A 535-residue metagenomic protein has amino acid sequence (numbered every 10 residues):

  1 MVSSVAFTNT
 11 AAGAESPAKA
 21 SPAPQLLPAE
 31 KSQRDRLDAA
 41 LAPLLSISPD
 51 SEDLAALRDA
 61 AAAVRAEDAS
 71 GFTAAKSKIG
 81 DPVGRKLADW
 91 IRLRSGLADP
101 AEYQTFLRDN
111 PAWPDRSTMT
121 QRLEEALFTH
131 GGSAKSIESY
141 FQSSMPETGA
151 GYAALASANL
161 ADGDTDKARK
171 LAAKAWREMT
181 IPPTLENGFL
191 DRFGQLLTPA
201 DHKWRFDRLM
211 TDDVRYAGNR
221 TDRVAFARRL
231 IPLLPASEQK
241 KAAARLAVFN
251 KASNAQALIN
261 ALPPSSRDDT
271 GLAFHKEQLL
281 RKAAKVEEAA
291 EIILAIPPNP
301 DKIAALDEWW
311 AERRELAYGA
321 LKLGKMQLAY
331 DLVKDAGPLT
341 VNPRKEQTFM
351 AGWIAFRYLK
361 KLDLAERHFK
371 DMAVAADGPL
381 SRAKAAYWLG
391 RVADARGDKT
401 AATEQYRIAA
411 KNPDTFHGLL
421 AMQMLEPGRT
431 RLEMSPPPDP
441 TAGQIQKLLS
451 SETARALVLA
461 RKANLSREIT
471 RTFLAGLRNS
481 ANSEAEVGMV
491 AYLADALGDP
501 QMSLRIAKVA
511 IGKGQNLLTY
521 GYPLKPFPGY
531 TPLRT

Functional and structural regions predicted by a protein language model:
V2-T535: Cell-wall glycan-active module
